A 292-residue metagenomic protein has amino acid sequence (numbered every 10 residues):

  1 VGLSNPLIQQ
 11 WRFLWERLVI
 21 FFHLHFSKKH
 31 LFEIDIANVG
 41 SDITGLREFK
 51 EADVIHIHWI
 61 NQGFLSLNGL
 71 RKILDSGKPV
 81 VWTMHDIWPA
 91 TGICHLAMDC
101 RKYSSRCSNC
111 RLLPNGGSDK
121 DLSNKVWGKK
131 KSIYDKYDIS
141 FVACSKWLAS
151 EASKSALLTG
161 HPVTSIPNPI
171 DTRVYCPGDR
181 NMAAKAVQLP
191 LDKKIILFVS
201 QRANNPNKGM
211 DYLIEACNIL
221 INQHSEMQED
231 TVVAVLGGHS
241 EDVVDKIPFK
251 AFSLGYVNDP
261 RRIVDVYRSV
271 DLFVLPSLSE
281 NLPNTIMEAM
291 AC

Functional and structural regions predicted by a protein language model:
P6-L14, L18-H30, W82-K129: Acceptor-binding helix/loop patch of EC 2.4 sugar-transfer enzymes, predominantly nucleotide-sugar-dependent
T44-F64, P79-H85: Short N-terminal targeting/anchoring amphipathic segment
I55, L272-F273, T285: Hydrophobic acceptor-binding patch used for acceptor engagement in glycosyltransferases
T91-L96, G117-M182: A short, active-site helix/loop in glycosyltransferases that binds the activated sugar's phosphate group
L189-K208, I214-C217: Conserved donor-binding/catalytic core segment of Leloir-type glycosyltransferases
H224-T231, V235-V264, L272: Nucleotide-activated donor-binding/catalytic signature segment of Leloir-type glycosyltransferases, i.e., the conserved
V264, P283, M287-A291: Short alpha-helical segment that forms part of, or immediately flanks, the ligand-binding pocket in carbohydrate-active
L278: Aromatic "clamp/platform" in nucleotide-sugar-dependent glycosyltransferases that forms part of the donor/acceptor
